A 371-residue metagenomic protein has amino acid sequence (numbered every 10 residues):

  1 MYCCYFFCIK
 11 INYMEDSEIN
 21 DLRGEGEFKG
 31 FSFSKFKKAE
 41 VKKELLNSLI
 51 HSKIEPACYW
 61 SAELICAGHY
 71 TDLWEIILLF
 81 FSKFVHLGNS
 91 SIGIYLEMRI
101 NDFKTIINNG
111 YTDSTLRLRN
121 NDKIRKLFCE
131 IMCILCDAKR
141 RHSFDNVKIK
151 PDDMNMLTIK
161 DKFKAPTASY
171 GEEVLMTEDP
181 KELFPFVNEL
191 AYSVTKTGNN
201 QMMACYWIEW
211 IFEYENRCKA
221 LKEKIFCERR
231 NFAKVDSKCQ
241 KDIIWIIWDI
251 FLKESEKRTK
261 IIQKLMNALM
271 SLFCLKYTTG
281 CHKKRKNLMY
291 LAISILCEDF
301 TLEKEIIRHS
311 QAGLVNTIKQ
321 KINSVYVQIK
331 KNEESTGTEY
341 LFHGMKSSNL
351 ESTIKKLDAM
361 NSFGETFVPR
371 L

Functional and structural regions predicted by a protein language model:
C3-C4, C8: Cysteine-centered motifs
Y13-E27: Short, charge-rich, low-complexity alpha-helical interaction segments
E25-G26, P56-Y59, C66-L371: C-terminal alpha-helical interaction modules of replication/initiation AAA+ assemblies
F28, K42: Active-site-adjacent structural elements in folded domains
F36-E40: Generic helix N-cap/helix-start motif at coil->alpha-helix transitions
E44-N47, K53, S61-E63: Conserved helicase/translocase motor-coupling segment
